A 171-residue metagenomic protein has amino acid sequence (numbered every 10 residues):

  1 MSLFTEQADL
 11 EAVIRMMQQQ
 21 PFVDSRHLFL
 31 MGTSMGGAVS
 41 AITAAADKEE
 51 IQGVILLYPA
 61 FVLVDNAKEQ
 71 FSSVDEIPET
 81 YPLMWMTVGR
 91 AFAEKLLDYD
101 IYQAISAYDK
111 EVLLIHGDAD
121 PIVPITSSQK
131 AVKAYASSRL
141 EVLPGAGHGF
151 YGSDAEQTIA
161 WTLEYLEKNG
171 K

Functional and structural regions predicted by a protein language model:
M1-Q20: Alpha/beta-hydrolase active-site loop
F22-T33: Alpha/beta-hydrolase fold nucleophile elbow
G32-S40: Gly/Ala-rich beta-loop-alpha elbow adjacent to hydrolase catalytic centers
A45-A91: Hydrolase active-site cap/lid region
Y108-D109, L114-H116, D120: Short beta-strand/loop motif that positions the catalytic acidic residue of the alpha/beta-hydrolase fold
P121-S127: Conserved alpha/beta-hydrolase "acid-adjacent" motif
V132-G149: Catalytic histidine neighborhood in serine/cysteine hydrolases with alpha/beta-hydrolase-type architecture
A146-I159: Catalytic histidine-centered segment of alpha/beta-hydrolase-like enzymes
